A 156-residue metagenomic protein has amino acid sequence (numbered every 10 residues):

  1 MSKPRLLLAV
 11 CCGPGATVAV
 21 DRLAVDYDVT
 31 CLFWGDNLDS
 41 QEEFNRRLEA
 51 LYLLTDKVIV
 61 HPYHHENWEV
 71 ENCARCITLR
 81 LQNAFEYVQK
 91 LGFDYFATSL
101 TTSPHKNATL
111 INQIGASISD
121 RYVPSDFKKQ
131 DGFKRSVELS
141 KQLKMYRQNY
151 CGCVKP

Functional and structural regions predicted by a protein language model:
M1-P156: Nucleotide-activated chemistry modules centered on ATP-dependent adenylation/adenylyltransferase
